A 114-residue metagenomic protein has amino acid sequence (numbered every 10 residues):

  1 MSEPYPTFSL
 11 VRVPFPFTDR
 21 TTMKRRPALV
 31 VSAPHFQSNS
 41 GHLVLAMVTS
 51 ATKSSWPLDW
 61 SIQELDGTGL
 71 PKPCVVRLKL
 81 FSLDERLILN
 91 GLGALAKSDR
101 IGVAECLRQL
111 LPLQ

Functional and structural regions predicted by a protein language model:
M1-P4, T22: Short, surface-exposed secondary-structure edge patches
E3, L65-Q114: C-terminal terminal-subdomain/extension
P16-R20: Short, charged beta-turn/beta-strand-edge "cap" motif at the junction between a beta-strand and an adjacent loop
T21-R25, V30-E64: Compact nucleic-acid interaction/catalytic patches
